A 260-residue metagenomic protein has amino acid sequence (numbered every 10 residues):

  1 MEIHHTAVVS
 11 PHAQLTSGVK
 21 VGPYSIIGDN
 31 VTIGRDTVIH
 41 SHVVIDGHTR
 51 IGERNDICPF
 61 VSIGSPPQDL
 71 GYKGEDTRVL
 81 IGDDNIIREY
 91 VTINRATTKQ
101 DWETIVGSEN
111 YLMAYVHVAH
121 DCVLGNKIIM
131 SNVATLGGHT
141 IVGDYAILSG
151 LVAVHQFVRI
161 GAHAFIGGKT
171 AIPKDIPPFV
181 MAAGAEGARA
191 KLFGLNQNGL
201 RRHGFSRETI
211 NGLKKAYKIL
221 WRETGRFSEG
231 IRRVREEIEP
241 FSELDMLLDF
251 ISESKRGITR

Functional and structural regions predicted by a protein language model:
M1-D29: N-terminal segments that cap or nucleate solenoid repeat domains
M1-E2, Q14, V38-R50, D56-N126 (+1 more regions): Glycine-rich hexapeptide-repeat left-handed beta-helix
G22, R35, E53: Basic, Lys/Arg-rich alpha-helical nucleic-acid-recognition elements, primarily the DNA-binding modules of transcription
D29-V31, T37: Charged, well-structured alpha/beta interaction segments
I238-R260: Short, amphipathic C-terminal "tail helix"
